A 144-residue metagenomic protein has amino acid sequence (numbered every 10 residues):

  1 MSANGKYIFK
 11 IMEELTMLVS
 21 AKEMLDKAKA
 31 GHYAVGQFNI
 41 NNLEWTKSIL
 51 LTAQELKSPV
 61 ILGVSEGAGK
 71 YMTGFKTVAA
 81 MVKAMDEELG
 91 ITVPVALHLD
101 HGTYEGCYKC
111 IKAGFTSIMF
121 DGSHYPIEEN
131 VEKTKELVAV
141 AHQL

Functional and structural regions predicted by a protein language model:
M1-T16: Short, Lys/Arg-enriched N-terminal segments with co-localized hydrophobic residues within the first ~10-30 amino acids
E13-G36, K83: N-terminal amphipathic alpha-helix/helix-capping segment at the start of soluble metabolic enzymes
E23, W45, G69-A113: N-terminal active-site wall of soluble small-molecule enzyme domains
A28, A53, C110-I111, L137 (+1 more regions): Generic structural signal for hydrophobic
A34-N39, V60-V64, V95-D100, I118-F120: Hydrophobic faces of well-ordered beta-strands that scaffold small-molecule active sites in alpha/beta enzyme cores
Q37-T52, H98: N-terminal glycine-rich phosphate/pyrophosphate-binding loops that anchor nucleotide-derived ligands and cofactors
K47, Y71-A79, T103-G106, S123-Q143: Active-site-adjacent beta->alpha loops and helix N-cap segments on the catalytic face of soluble alpha/beta enzymes
L56-S58, K112-I118: Glycine-enriched alpha-helix->loop->beta-strand junction motifs that scaffold or abut catalytic
